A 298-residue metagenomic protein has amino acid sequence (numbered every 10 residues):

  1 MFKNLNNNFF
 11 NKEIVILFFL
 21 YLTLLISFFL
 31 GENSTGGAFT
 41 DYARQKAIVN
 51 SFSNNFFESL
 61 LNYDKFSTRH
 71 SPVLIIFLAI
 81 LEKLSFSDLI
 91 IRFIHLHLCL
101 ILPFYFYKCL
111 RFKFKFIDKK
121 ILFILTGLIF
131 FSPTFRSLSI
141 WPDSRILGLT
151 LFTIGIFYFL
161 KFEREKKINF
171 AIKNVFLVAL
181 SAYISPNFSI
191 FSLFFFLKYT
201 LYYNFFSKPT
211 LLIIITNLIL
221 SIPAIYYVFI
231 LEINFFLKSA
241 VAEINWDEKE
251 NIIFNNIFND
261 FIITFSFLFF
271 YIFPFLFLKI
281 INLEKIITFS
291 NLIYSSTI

Functional and structural regions predicted by a protein language model:
M1-F28, I124, E284-S296: Start-transfer (signal-anchor) and selected internal transmembrane alpha helices of multi-pass inner/ER membrane
L30-A43, N55-I75, D88-L89, L96: Membrane-proximal lumenal/periplasmic loop motifs of glycosylation machinery
L89-K115, I154: Transmembrane-helix motifs of polytopic, lipid-linked glycan transferases
F106-F131, L149-T150: Transmembrane-helix signature of polytopic, membrane-embedded enzymes that assemble or transfer cell-envelope glycans
F114-K115, T153-K173, S181, Y203-F205 (+1 more regions): Membrane-interface transmembrane helices that cradle and orient dolichyl/undecaprenyl
T126-G127, F170-S185, F195, L218-I219: Membrane-interface alpha helices of multi-pass inner-membrane proteins
S137-L147: Short acidic/glycine- and proline-prone juxtamembrane loop motifs at membrane-interface regions of multi-pass membrane
K208-K285, N291-I298: Membrane-lumen/periplasm interface segments of specific transmembrane helices in polyprenyl phosphate-linked
